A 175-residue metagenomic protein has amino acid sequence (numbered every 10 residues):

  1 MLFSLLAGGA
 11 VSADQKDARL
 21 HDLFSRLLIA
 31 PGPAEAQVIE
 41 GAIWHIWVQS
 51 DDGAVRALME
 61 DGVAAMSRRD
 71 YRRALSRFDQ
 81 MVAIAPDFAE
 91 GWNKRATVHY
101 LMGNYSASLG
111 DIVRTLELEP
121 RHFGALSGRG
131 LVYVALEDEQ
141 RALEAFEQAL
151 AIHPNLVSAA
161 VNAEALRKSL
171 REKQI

Functional and structural regions predicted by a protein language model:
M1-L6: Bacterial N-terminal signal peptides
G9-D14: Sec/Tat signal peptide C-region and signal peptidase I cleavage site
A18, I29, V38, H45-Q49 (+3 more regions): Terminal, low-structured helical/coil segments at or just beyond the last alpha-helical repeat
D22-A34, V38-G41, H45-Q80: Alpha-helical segment of the N-proximal tetratricopeptide repeat
V55-G124: Alpha-helical adaptor scaffolds
S67, L101, A135-L136, A165-E172: Register position in tetratricopeptide repeats
R95-A96, M102, R129, L136 (+1 more regions): Residue-level signature of tetratricopeptide-repeat
